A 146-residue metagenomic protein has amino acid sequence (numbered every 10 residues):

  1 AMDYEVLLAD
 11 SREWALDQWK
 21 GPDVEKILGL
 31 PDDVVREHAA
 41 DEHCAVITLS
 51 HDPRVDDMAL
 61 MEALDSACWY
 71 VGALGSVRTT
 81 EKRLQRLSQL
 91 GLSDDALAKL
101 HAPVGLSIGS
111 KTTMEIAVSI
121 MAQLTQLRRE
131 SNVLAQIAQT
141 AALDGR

Functional and structural regions predicted by a protein language model:
A1-E42, P53: Hydrophobic, well-ordered beta-alpha structural blocks that scaffold small-molecule cofactor pockets
A1-E5, D23, E62-D65, S88-L90: Short, solvent-exposed amphipathic alpha-helical segments in soluble enzyme and RNA/protein-processing domains
Y4, V24, C44, S66-W69 (+1 more regions): A structural micro-motif
A9, A45, S50, M61-R86: ADP-ribose/adenylate-binding Rossmann-like module
K20-G21, A39, M58-E62, L84-R86: Short amphipathic alpha-helical segments
H43-V46, D56: Switch/coupling sub-region of P-loop NTPases
C68, L74-R146: Adenosine-phosphate binding glycine-rich loop
